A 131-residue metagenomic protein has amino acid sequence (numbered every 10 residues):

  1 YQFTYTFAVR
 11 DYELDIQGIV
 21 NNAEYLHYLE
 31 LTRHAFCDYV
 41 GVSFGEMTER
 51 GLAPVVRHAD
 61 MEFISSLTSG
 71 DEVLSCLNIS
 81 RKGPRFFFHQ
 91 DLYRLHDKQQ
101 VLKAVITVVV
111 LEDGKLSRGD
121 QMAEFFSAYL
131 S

Functional and structural regions predicted by a protein language model:
Y1-V56, L111-S131: Hot-dog-fold acyl-thioester-processing enzymes
E13, D60, T107: Short aromatic/hydrophobic contact patches that present stacked aromatics for nucleic-acid/ligand binding
F36-F87, K103: Hydrophobic beta-strand-centered segment that forms part of the acyl-chain substrate-binding groove
F63, T68-S69, I79-S131: HotDog/MaoC-like acyl-thioester-processing domains
